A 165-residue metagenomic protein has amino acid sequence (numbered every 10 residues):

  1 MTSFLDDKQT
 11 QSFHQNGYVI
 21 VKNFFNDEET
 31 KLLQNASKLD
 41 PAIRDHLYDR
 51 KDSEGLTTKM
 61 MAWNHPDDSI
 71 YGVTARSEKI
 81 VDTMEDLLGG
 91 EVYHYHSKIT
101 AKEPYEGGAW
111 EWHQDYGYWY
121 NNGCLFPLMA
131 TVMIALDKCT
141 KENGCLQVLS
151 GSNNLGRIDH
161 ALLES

Functional and structural regions predicted by a protein language model:
M1-N16, V21-N122: Non-heme Fe(II)-dependent double-stranded beta-helix
T2, Y18-I20, T131-A135, V148: Conserved hydrophobic/aromatic beta-strand scaffold that supports enzyme active sites
D27, T74, F126, T140-E142 (+1 more regions): Alpha-helix initiation and capping sites
S97, A130, G144: Change "...and in nucleic-acid phosphodiester-cleaving endonucleases..." to "...and in nucleic-acid processing enzymes
H113, N121-K141: Short, conserved beta-strand element in jelly-roll/cupin
C139-S165: Double-stranded beta-helix
